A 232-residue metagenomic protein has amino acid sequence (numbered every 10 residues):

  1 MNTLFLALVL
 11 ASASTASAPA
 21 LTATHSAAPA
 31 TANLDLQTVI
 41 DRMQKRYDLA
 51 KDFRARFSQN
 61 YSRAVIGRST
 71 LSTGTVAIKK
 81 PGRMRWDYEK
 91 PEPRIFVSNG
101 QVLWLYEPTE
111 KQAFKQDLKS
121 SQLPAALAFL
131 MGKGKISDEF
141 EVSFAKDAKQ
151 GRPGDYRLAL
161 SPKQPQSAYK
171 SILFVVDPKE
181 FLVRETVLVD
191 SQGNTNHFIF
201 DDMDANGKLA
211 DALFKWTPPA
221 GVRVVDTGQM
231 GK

Functional and structural regions predicted by a protein language model:
N2-A11, A16-S69, P218-K232: N-terminal leader/targeting segments and the immediate start of mature chains
Q37-I40, Q44, G100, L127-A128 (+2 more regions): Extracytoplasmic/secreted envelope proteins and their assembly/folding machinery, especially bacterial periplasmic
T38-D41, N60-Y61, S69-S72, K80-K90 (+1 more regions): N-terminal post-signal-peptidase region of extra-cytosolic proteins
S58-S62, D87-E89, Y106-P108, S161-K163 (+1 more regions): A generic structural motif
R63-V65, R85, E92-I95, L105 (+4 more regions): Short beta-strands and strand-coil junctions in structured, solvent-facing domains, enriched
T75-A125, N196-H197: An acidic-aromatic
F114, D138-G228: Gly/Pro-enriched, hydrophobic low-complexity segments that function as extracytoplasmic propeptides/linkers
